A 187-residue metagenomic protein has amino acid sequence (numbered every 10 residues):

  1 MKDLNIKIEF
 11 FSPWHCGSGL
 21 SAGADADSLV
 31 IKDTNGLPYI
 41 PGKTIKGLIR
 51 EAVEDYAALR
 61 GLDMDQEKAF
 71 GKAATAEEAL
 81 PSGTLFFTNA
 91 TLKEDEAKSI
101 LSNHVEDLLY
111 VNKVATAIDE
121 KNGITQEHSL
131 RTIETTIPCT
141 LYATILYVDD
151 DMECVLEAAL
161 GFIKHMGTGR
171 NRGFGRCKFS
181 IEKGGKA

Functional and structural regions predicted by a protein language model:
M1-V114, Q126-A187: RNA-binding basic/glycine-rich loop and surface signature characteristic of RAMP-family CRISPR effectors
T116-D119: Intrinsic, low-complexity N-terminal interaction/targeting segments
K121-I124: Flexible, solvent-exposed coil segments and beta strand-coil junctions, predominantly the extracellular/periplasmic
